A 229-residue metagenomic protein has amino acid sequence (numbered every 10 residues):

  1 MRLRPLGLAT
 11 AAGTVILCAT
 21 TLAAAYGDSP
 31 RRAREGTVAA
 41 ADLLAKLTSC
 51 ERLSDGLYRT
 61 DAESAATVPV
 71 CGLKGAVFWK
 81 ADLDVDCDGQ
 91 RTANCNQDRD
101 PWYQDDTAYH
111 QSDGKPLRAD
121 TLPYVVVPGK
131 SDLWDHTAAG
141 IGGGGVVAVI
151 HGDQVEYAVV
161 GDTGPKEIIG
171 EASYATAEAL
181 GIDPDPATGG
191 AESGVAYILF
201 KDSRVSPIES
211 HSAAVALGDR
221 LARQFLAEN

Functional and structural regions predicted by a protein language model:
R2-G7, T14-I16, T21-L22, Y26-Q154 (+3 more regions): Cell wall/extracellular polymer interaction/catalysis modules
E156-P165: Short beta-strand-centered aromatic/proline hotspots
K166-T176: Short, solvent-exposed secondary-structure boundary/capping segments
T188-A196: Intrinsically disordered, low-complexity linker and terminal regions at domain boundaries
